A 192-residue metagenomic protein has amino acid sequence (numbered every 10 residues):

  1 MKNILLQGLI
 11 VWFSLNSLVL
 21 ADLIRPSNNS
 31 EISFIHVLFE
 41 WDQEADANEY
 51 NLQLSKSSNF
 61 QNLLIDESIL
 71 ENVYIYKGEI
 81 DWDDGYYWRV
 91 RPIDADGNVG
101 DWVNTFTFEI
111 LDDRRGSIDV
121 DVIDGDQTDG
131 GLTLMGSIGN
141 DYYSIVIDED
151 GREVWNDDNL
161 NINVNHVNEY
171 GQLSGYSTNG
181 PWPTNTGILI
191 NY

Functional and structural regions predicted by a protein language model:
M1-I4: Positively charged n-region of N-terminal signal peptides that target proteins for export
L6-L15: Hydrophobic helical h-region of N-terminal Sec-dependent signal peptides in bacterial secretory/periplasmic proteins
L15-A21: Sec/Tat signal peptide C-region and signal peptidase I cleavage site
A21-A45, V103-R115: Pro/Thr/Ser/Gly-rich low-complexity, intrinsically disordered linker/stalk tracts
E44-N48, I138-D141: Short proline/glycine-enriched turn/loop motifs at strand-loop junctions of beta-rich domains
E49-D83, A95-F106: Recognizes extended acidic, P/S/T-rich segments that occur within or adjacent to Ig-like beta-sandwich modules
G85, I93-G97, D101-Y192: Histidine-/acidic-rich catalytic cores in large beta-rich domains
